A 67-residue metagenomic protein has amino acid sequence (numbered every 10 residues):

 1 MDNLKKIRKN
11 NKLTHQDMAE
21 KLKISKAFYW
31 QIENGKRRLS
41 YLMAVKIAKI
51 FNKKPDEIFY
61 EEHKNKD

Functional and structural regions predicted by a protein language model:
D2-K21: Short basic helix-loop element that most often maps to the first helix and adjoining turn of HTH DNA-binding modules
L4, H15, K26, Y41-A44: Helix-turn-helix DNA-binding elements, focusing on the entry/boundary residues of the two helices that contact DNA
I7, K21-L22, I32, E61: Residues in the recognition helix of alpha-helical DNA-binding motifs
I7-K12, L42, K49, E57-D67: Short, charged recognition helix plus adjacent turn of helix-turn-helix-like nucleic-acid-binding domains
D17, F28, E57: Residues in the helix-turn-helix
I24-R37: Recognition helix of helix-turn-helix/homeodomain-like DNA-binding domains that insert into the DNA major groove
E33, M43, F51: DNA major-groove recognition helix of helix-turn-helix
